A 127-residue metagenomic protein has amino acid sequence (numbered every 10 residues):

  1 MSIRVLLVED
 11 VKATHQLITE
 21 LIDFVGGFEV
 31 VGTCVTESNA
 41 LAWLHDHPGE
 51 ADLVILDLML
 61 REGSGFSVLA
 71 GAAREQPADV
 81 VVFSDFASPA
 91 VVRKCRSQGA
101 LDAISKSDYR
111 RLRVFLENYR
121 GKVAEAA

Functional and structural regions predicted by a protein language model:
E9: Conserved acidic carboxylate
K12-G32: Two-component/phosphorelay signaling modules centered on CheY-like receiver
T33-L53: Acidic, metal-coordinating helix/loop segments flanking the phosphotransfer/catalytic sites of two-component signaling
T36, S64-S67: Acidic catalytic/metal-coordinating carboxylates
D57-L58: Active-site residues of response regulator receiver
R61: The feature encodes the CheY-like receiver
F66-A78: Short amphipathic alpha-helix used as the core "switch/output" element in two-component signaling
F83-S84: Hydrophobic/aromatic residues positioned on beta-strands within the core alpha/beta folds
